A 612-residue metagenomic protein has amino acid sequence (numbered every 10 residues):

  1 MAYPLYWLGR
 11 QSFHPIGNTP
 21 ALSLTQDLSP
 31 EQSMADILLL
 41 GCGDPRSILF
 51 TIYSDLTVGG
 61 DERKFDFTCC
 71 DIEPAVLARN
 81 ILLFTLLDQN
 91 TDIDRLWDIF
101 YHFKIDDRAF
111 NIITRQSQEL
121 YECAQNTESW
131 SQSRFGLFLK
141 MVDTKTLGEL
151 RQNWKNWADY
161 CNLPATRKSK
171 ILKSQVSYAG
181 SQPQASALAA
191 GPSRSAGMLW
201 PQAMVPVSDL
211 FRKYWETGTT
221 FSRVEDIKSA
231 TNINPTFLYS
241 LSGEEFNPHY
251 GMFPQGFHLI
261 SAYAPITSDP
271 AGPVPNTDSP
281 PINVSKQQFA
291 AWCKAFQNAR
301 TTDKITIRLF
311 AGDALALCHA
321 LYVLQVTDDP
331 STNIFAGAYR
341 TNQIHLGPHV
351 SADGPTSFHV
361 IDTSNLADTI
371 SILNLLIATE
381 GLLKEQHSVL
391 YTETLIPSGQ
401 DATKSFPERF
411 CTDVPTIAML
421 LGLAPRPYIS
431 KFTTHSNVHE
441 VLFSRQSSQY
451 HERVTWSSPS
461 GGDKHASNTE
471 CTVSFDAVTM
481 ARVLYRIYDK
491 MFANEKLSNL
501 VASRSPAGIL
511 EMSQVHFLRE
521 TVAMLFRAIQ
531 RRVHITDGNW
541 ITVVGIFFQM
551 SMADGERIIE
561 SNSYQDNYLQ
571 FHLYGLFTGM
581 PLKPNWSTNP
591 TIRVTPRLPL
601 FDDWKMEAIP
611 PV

Functional and structural regions predicted by a protein language model:
M1-V612: Domain-level detector for long C-terminal conserved domains
